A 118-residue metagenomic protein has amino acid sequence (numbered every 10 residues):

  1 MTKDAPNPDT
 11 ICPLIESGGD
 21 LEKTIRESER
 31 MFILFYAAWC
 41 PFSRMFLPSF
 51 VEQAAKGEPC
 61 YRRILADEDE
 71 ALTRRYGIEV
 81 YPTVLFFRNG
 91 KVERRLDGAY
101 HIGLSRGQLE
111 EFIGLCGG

Functional and structural regions predicted by a protein language model:
M1-M31, R106-G118: N-terminal leader/targeting and pre-domain segments
C12-E16, F35, V51-L72: Thiol-based oxidoreductase modules, predominantly thioredoxin-like and allied folds used for disulfide exchange
E22, P41, E93: Nucleotide phosphate-binding site architecture
E29, Y36-W39, V80: Short pre-active-site segment immediately N-terminal to redox-active cysteine/selenocysteine motifs in thiol-based
F35-P48: Conserved redox-active cysteine motifs that mediate thiol-disulfide chemistry, especially di-cysteine Cys-X(1-2)-Cys
Y76-F87: Structural micro-motif
F86-G118: Non-catalytic, surface beta->alpha helical segment in thiol-disulfide oxidoreductase systems
